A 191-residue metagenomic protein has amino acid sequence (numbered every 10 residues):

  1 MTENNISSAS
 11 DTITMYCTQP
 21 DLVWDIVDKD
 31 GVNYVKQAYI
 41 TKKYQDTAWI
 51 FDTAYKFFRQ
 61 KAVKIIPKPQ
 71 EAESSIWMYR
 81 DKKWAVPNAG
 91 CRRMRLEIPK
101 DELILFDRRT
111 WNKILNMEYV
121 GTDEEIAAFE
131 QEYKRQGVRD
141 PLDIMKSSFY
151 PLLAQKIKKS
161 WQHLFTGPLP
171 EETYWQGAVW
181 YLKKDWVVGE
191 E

Functional and structural regions predicted by a protein language model:
M1-E3: Basic/polar N-terminal segments that are highly enriched at the extreme N-terminus, encompassing both cleavable
N5-I13, P20-W49, A72-S74, W84-R93 (+1 more regions): Conserved NAD+-utilizing ADP-ribose enzyme module
I50-K83: Short, well-structured hydrophobic secondary-structure segments
